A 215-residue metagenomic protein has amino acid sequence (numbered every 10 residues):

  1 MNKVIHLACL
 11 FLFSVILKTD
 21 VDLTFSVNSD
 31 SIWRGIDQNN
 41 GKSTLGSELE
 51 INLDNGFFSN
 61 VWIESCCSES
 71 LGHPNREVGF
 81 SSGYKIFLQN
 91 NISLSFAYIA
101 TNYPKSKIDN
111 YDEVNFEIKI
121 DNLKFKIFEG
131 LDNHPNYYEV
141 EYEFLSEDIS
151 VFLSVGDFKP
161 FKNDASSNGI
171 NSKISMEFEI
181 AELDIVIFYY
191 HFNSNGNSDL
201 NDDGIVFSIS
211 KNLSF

Functional and structural regions predicted by a protein language model:
M1-D22, S214-F215: Cleavable N-terminal export/targeting peptides
T19-C67: Short glycine/proline- and aromatic-enriched beta-strand/turn motifs that initiate or cap beta-hairpins
V21-L23, N55-V61, Q89-F96, N122-K126 (+3 more regions): Repeated loop/turn-to-beta-strand initiation elements of outer-membrane beta-barrel proteins
N28-R34, W62-L71, F87-Q89, I99-K107 (+5 more regions): Sequence/structural signature of outer-membrane beta-barrel proteins
S29, I51-N55, Y84-I86, A100 (+5 more regions): Residue-level signature of outer-membrane beta-barrel architecture
G41-L45, P74-V78, I108-V114, K119-D121 (+3 more regions): Residues that define the transmembrane beta-barrel architecture of outer-membrane proteins
I118, I174-I180, Y189-H191, L200-F215: Outer-membrane beta-barrel "beta-signal"
E141-F152, D157-S194: Ligand-binding grooves and catalytic loops that recognize ribose/phosphate and carbohydrate rings, and esterified lipid
